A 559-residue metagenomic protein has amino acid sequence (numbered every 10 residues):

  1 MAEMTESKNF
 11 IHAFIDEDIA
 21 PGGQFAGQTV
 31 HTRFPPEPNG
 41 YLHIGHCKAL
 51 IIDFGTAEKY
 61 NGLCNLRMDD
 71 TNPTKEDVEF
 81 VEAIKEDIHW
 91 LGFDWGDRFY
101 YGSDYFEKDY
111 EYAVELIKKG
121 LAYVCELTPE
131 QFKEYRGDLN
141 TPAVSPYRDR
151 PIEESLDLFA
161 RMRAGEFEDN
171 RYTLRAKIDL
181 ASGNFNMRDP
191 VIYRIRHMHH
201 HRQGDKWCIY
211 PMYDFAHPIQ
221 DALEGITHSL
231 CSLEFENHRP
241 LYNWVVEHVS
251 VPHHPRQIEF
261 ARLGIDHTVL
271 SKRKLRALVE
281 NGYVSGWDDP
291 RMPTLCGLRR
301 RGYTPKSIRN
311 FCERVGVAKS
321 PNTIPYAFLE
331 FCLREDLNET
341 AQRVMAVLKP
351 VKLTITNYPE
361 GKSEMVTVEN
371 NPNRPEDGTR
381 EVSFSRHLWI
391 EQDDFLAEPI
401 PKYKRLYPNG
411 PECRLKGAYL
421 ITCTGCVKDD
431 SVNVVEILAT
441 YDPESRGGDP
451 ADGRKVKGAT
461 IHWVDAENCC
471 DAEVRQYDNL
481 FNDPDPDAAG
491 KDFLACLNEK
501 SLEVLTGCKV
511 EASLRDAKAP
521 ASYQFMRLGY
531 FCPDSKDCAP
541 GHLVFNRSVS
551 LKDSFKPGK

Functional and structural regions predicted by a protein language model:
S7-I15, A20-K85, H199-S232: N-terminal catalytic cores of NTP/NDP-binding nucleotidyl/phosphoryl-transfer enzymes
P21-A26, G55-L63, H89-G96, A222 (+2 more regions): Secondary-structure transition/capping motifs at alpha-helix termini and the adjoining loop/turn into the next element
Q24, F93, A122, E168 (+9 more regions): Intrinsically disordered or highly flexible coil/loop and linker segments, enriched in small and charged/polar residues
P36-P38, R67-K75, D97-E107, E130 (+5 more regions): Conserved short loop/turn motifs at secondary-structure junctions
L66, D70-N72, E115-L275, L329 (+4 more regions): Active-site cores that bind ATP or allylic diphosphates and position pyrophosphate for catalysis
F80-E107, Y112-A113, G120-Y123: A glycine-rich helix N-cap at a beta->alpha junction
H253-C332, D336: Long, charged, mostly alpha-helical binding arms that flank functional sites
F311-K319, Y326-K559: Substrate/cofactor-recognition hotspot
